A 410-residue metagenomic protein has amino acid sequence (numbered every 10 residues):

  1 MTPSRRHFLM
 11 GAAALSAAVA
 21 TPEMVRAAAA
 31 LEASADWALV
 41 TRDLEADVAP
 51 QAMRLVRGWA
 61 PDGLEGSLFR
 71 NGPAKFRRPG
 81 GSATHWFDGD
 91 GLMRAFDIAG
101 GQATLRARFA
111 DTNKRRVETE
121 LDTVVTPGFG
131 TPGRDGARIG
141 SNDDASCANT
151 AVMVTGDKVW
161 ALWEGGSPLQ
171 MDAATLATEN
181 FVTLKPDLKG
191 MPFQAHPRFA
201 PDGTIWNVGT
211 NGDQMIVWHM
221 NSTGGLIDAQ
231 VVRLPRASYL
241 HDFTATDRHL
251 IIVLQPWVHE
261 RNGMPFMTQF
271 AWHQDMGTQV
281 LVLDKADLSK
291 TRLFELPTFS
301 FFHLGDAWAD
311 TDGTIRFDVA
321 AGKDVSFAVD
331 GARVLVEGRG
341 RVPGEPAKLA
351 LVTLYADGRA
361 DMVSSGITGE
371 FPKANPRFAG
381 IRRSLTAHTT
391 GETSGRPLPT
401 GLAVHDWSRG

Functional and structural regions predicted by a protein language model:
M1-L15: N-terminal secretory signal peptides and thylakoid transit peptides that target proteins across membranes
P22-W59: C-terminal segment of N-terminal export signals and the immediately downstream linker at the start of the mature
R78-S82, Q255-H273, G322-P343, T393-S394: Short, conserved, GDST-rich strand-edge loop motifs in beta-rich repeat architectures
R115-I227: Well-ordered mid-protein domain cores that form the structural environment of catalytic cofactors
V154-G156, A200-D202, A245-D247, D310-T311 (+1 more regions): Residue-level detector of Asp-centered blade-edge/turn motifs that repeat once per structural unit in beta-propeller
A174-D187, M220-R233, Q279-P297, V352-T368 (+1 more regions): Blade-edge beta-strand/turn elements of extracellular beta-propeller and related beta-sheet repeat scaffolds
I216-S222, F266-D287, R333-A356, T400-W407: Beta-propeller blade signature
M362-G410: Substrate-recognition/cap regions that form aromatic- and gly/pro-loop-enriched pockets for small-molecule ligands
